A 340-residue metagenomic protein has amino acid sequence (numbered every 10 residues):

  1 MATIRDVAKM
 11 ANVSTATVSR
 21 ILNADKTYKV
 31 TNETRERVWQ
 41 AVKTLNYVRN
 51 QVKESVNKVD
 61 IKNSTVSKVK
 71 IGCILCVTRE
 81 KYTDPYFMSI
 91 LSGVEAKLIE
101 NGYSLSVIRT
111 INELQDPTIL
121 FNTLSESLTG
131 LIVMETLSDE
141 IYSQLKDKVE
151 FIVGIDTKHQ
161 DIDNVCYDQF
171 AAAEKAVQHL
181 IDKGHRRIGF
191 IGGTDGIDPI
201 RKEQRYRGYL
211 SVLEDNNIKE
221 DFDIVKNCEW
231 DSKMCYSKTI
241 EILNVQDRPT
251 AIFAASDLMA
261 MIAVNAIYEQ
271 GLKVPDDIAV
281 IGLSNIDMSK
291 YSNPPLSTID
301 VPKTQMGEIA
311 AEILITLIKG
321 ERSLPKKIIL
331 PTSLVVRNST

Functional and structural regions predicted by a protein language model:
M1-K62: N-terminal helix-turn-helix DNA-binding module of bacterial transcription factors
S14, V48, V69, T129 (+2 more regions): Short acidic/polar active-site loop segments enriched in Thr and Asp
I61-Q178, D182, I242-N244: Alpha-helical recognition/docking segments in bacterial nutrient-uptake and carbohydrate-utilization systems
V77-S89, V107-Q115, V165-K175, I191-K238 (+4 more regions): Hinge/beta->alpha junction and helix N-cap segments in small-molecule ligand-binding domains
S125-M134, G189-G192, V225, Q246-M259 (+1 more regions): Periplasmic-binding protein-like
R186-R187, E220-D223, V274-D277: Short acidic capping loops at alpha-helix termini that bridge into adjacent secondary structure
K238-T340: Flexible loop/turn connectors
